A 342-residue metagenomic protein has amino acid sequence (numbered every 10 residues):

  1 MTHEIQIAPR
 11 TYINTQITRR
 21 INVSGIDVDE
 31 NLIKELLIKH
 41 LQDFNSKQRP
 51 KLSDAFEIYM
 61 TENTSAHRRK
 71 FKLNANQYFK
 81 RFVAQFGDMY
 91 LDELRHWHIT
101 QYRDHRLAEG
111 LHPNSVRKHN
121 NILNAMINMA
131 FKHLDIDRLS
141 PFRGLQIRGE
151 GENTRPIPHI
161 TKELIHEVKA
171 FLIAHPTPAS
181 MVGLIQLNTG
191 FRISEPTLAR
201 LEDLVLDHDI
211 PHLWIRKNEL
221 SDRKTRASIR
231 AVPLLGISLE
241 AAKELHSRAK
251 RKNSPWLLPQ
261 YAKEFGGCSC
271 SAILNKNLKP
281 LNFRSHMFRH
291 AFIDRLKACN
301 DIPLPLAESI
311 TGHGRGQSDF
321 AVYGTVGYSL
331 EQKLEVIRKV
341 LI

Functional and structural regions predicted by a protein language model:
M1-P50, T61-S65: N-terminal helical hairpins
M60-K70, F79-P156, K169-L172: N-terminal core-binding DNA-recognition domain of tyrosine recombinases/integrases
D92, I136-L139, E150-K169, D222-L235 (+1 more regions): DNA breakage-rejoining catalytic core of tyrosine-based enzymes
P113, R117, R143-I193, T197-A199 (+1 more regions): Basic, Lys/Arg- and aromatic-enriched nucleic-acid-binding interface segment
L184, N188, M287-G314: C-terminal catalytic core of tyrosine-transesterase DNA break-rejoin enzymes
L198-A241: Conserved tyrosine-mediated DNA breakage-rejoining catalytic core shared by Y-recombinases
L235-N282, F292: Active-site/catalytic core of tyrosine-dependent DNA strand-transfer enzymes
T311-I342: Catalytic-site neighborhood detector that most strongly recognizes the C-terminal catalytic loop/helix of tyrosine
